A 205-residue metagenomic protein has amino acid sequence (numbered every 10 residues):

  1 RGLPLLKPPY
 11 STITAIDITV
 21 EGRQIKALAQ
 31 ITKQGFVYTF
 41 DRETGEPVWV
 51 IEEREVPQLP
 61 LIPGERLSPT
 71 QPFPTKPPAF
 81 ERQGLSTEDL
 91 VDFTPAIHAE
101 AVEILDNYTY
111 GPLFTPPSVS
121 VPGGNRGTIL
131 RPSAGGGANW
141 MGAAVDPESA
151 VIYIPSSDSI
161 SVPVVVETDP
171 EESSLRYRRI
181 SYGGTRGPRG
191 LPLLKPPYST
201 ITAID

Functional and structural regions predicted by a protein language model:
R1-D205: Beta-sheet-rich non-transmembrane sensory/scaffold domains
